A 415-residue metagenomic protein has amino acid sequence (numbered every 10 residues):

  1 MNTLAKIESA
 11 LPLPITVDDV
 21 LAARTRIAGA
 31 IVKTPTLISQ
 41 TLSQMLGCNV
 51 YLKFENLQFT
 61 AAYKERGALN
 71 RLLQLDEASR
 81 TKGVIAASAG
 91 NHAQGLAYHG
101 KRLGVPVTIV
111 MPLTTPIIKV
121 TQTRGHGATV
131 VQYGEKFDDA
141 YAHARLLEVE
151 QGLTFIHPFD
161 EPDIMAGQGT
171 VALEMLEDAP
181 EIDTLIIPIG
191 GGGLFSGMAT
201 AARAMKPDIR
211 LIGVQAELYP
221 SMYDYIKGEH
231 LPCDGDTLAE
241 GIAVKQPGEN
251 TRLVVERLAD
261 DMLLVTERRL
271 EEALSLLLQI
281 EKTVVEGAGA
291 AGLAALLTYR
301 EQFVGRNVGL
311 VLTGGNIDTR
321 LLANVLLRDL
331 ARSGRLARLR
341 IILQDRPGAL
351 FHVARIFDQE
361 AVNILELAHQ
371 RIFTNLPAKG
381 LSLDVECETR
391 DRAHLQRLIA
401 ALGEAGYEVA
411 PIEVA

Functional and structural regions predicted by a protein language model:
M1-A415: PLP-dependent amino-acid enzyme catalytic core
